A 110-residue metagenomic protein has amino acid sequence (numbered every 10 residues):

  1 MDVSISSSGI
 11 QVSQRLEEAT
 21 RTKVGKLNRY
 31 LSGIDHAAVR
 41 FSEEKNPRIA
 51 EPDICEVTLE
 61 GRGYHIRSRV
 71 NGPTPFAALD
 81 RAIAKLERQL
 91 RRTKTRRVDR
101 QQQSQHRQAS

Functional and structural regions predicted by a protein language model:
M1-S110: N-terminal, polar/charged subdomain of small-to-medium soluble alpha/beta proteins
